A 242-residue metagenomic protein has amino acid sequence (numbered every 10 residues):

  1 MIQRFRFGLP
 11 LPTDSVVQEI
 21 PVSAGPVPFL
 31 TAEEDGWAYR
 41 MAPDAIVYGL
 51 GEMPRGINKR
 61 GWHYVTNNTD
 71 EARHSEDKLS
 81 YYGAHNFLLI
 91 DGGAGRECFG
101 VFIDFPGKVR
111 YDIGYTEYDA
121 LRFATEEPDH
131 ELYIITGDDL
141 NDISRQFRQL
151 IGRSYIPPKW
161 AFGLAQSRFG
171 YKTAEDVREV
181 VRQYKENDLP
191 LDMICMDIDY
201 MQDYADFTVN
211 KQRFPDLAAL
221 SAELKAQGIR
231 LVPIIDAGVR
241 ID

Functional and structural regions predicted by a protein language model:
M1-P158, R168-F169, A174, V181-E186: Catalytic and substrate-binding clefts that recognize carbohydrates or anionic sugar/phosphate headgroups
Y155-D242: Aromatic-lined carbohydrate-binding/catalytic grooves of carbohydrate-active enzymes
